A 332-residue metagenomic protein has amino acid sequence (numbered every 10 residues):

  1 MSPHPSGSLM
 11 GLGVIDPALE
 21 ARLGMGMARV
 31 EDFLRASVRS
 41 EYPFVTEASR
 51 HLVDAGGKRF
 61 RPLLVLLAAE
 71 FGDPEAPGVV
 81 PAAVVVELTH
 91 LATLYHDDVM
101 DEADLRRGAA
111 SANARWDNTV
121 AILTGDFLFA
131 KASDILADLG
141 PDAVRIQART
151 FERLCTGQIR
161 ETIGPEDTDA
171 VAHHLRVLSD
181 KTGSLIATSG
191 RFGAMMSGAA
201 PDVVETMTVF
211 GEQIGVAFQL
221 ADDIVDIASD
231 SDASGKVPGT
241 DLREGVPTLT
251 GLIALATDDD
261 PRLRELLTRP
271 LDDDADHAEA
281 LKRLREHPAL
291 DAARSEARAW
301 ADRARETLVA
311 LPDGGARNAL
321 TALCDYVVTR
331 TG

Functional and structural regions predicted by a protein language model:
M1-G332: All-alpha prenyltransferase/terpene-synthase fold signal
